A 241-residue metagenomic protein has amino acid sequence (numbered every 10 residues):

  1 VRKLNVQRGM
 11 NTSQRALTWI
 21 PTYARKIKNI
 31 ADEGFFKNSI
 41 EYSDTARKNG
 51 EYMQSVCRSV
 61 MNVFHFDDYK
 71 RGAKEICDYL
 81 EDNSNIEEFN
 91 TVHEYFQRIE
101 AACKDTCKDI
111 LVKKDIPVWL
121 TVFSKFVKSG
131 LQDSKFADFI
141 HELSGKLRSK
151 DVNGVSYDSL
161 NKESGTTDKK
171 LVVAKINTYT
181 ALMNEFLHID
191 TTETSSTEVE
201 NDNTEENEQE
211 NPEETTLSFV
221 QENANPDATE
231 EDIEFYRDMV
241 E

Functional and structural regions predicted by a protein language model:
V1-N83, E87-N90, S134, S164-E200 (+1 more regions): Basic- and aromatic-enriched surface patches that contact anionic nucleotides/nucleic acids
V63-D67, S84, F96-C103, C107 (+1 more regions): Alpha-helix capping/termination and helix-coil
E75-F89, F96, D109-D115, W119: Small-residue-rich helix-loop
C77, H93-E100, A137-S144: Hydrophobic core segments within long, regular secondary-structure runs in both alpha- and beta-rich folds
K104-L111, T166-T167: Short, contiguous acidic/charged loop-to-helix segments that flank catalytic cores in large enzymes
V112-S164, T178-A181: C-terminal hydrophobic structural anchor segments that stabilize assembly/packing rather than catalytic chemistry
V152-E208, E213-F219, N223-V240: Acidic, carboxylate-rich catalytic segments that either coordinate divalent cations
